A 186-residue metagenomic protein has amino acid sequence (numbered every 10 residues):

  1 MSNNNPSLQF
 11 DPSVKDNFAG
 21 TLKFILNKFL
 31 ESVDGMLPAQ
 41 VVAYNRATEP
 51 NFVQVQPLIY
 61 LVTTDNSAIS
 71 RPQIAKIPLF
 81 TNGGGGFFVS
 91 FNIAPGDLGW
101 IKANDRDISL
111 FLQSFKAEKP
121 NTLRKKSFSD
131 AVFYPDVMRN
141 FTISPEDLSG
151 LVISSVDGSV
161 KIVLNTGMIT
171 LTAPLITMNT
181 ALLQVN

Functional and structural regions predicted by a protein language model:
S2-M168: Hydrophobic packing positions characteristic of elongated beta-solenoid/beta-helix-type spike/fiber shafts
I153, I162-L164, T170-A173, M178-T180 (+1 more regions): Extracellular beta-strand solenoids
